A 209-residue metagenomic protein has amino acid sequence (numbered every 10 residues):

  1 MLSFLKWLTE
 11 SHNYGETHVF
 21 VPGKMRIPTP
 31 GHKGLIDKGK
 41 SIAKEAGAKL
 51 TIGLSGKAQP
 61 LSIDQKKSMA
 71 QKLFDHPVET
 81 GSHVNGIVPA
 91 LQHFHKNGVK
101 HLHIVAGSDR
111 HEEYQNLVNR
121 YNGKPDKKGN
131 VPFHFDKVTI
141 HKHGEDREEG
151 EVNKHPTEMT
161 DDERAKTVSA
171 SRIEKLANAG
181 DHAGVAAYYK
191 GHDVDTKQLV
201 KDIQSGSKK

Functional and structural regions predicted by a protein language model:
L2-K209: Nucleotidyltransferase catalytic core that binds NTPs
